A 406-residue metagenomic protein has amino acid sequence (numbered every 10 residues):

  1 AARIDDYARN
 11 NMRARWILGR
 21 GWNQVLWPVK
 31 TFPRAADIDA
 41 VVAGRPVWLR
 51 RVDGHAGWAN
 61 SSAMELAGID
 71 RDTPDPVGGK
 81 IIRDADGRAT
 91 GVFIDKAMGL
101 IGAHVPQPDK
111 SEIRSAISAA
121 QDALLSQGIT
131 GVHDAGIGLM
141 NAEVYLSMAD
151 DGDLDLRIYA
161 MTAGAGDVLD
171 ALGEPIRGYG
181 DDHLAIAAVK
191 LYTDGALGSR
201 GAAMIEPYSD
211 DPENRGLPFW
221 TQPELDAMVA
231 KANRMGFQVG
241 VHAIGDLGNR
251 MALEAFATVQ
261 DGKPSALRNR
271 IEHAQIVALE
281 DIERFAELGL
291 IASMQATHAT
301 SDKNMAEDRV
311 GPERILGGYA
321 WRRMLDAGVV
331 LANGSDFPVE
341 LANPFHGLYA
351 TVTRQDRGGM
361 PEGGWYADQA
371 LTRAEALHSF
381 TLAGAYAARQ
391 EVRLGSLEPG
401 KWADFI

Functional and structural regions predicted by a protein language model:
A1-G173, A187, L191-G248, R268 (+3 more regions): Divalent metal-binding segments
T73-P74, D181-D182, Y386: Short loop/turn motifs at secondary-structure junctions and domain boundaries
G79, L156, L184, H346 (+1 more regions): Change "...and in nucleic-acid phosphodiester-cleaving endonucleases..." to "...and in nucleic-acid processing enzymes
A85-D86, S115, V229-G240, I244-N269 (+3 more regions): His/Asp/Glu-enriched, well-ordered alpha-helical/loop segment that forms or immediately abuts the divalent-metal
L146-A149, A257, A286: Class I S-adenosyl-L-methionine
D150-D155, Y179, V259-A266: Short helix-capping segments at alpha-helix termini
R177-G180, A286-G289: Structural alpha-helical segments in enzyme catalytic/regulatory domains
